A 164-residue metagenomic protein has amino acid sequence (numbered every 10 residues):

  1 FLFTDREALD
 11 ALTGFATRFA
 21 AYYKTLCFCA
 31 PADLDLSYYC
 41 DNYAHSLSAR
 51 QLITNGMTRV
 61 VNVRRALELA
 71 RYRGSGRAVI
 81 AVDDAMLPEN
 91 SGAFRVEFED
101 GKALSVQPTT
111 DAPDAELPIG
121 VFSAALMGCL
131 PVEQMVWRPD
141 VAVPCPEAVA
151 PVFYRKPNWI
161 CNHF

Functional and structural regions predicted by a protein language model:
F1-F164: Intrinsically disordered, low-complexity, positively biased terminal segments
